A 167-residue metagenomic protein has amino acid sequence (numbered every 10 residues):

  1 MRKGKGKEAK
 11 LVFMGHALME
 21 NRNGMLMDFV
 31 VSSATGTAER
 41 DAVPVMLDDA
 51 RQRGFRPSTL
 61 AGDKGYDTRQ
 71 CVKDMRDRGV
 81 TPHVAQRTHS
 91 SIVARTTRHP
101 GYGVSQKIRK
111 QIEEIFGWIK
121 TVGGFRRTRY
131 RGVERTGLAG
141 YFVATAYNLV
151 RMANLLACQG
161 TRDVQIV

Functional and structural regions predicted by a protein language model:
M1-V167: Anion-binding and metal-coordination hotspots
